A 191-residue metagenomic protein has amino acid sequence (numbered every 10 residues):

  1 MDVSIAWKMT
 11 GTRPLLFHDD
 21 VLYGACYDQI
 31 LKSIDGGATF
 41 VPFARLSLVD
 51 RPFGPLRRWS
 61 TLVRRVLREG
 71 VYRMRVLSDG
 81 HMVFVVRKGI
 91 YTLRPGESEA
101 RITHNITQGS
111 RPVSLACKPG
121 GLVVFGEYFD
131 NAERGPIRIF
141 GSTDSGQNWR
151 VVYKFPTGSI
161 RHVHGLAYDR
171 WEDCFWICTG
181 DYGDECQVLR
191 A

Functional and structural regions predicted by a protein language model:
S4-I5, V41-P42, R58-R65, E99-N105 (+1 more regions): A short beta-strand motif characteristic of beta-propeller blades
W7-H18, R51-L77, Q108-K118, S159-G165: Repeated scaffold domains used in trafficking and secretory/extracellular systems, primarily beta-propellers
D19-D20, D79-H81, G120-G121, W171-D173: Short coil/turn segments that connect the beta-strands within blades of beta-propeller domains
D20-G54, V86-P95: Beta-propeller domains
A25, F84-V85, D130-P136, S159 (+1 more regions): Short, solvent-exposed loop/turn segments at conserved positions within beta-propeller repeat blades
S33-I34, L93, S142-T143, L189-A191: Conserved Ser/Thr-centered positions that define the repeating blades of beta-propeller domains
G96-G120, F125-F129, R150-F155: Asp-box/WD-like beta-propeller blade repeats and closely related beta-sheet repeat scaffolds
V152-A191: Loop-centered beta-sheet repeat module
